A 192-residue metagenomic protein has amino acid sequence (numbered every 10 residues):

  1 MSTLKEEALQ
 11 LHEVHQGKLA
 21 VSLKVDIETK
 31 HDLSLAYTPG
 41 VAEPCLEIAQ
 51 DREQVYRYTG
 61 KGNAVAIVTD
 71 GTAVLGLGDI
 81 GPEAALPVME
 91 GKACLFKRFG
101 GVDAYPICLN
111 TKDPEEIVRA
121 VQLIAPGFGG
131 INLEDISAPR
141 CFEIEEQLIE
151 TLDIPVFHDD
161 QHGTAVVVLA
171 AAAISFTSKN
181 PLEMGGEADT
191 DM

Functional and structural regions predicted by a protein language model:
M1-I154: N-terminal ligand-binding/catalytic initiation module
L75, I80-G100, L152, H158 (+1 more regions): Glycine-rich phosphate/diphosphate-binding loop of Rossmann-like nucleotide-binding domains
